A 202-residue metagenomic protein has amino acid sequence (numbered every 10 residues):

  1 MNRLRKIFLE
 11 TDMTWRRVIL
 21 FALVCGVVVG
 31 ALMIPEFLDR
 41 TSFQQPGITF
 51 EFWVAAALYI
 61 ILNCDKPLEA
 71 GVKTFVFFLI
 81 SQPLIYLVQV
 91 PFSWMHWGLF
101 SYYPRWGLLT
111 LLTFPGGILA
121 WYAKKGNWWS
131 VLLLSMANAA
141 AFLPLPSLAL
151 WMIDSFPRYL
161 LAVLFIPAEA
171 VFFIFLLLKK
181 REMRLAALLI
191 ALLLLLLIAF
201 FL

Functional and structural regions predicted by a protein language model:
M1-L87: N-terminal topogenic module of multi-pass integral membrane proteins
V28-L32, E36, I60, C64 (+8 more regions): Alpha-helical membrane-inserting segments
S42-G47, G71, S130-V131, D154-V163 (+1 more regions): Short, aromatic-rich membrane-interface segments at the entry and exit of alpha-helical transmembrane domains
F52-L62, L108-W121, F165-F173: Hydrophobic cores of alpha-helical transmembrane segments in multi-pass inner/ER membrane proteins, independent
L87-R158: Membrane-proximal helix-loop-helix units in multi-pass membrane proteins
M95-H96, S147-L160, E169-L185: Membrane-helix boundary connector in multi-pass membrane proteins
P115-W129, V171-A186: Membrane-water interface at the C-terminal end of transmembrane alpha helices
R184-L202: Final/C-terminal transmembrane alpha-helix of multipass membrane proteins
